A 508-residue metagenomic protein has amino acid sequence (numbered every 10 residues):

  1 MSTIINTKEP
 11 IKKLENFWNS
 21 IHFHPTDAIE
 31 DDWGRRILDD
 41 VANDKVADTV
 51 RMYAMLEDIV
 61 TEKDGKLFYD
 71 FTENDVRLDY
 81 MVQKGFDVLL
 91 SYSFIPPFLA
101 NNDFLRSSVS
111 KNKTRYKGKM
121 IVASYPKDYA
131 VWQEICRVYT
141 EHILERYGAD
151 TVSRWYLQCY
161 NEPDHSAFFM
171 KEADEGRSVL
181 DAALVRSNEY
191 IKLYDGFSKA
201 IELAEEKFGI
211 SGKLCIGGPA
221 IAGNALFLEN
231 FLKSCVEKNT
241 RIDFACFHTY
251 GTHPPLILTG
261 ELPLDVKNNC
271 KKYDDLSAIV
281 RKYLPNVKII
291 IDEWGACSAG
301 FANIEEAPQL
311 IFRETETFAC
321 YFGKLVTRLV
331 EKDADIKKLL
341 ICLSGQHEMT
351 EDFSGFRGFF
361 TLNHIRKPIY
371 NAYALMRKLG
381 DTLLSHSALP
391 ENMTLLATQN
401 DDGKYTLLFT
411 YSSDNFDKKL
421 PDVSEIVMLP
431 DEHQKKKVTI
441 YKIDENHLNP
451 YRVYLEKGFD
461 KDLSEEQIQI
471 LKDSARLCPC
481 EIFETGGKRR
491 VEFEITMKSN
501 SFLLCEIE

Functional and structural regions predicted by a protein language model:
M1-Y156, S178-A220, N224, R281-P285 (+4 more regions): Non-catalytic accessory regions flanking glycosidase/transglycosidase catalytic cores in CAZymes
T26, M55, E162, Y250 (+2 more regions): Flexible loop residues that form catalytic and substrate-binding hotspots at small-molecule/glycan-binding clefts
D58-T61, P97-V109, K113-T114, D164-M170 (+3 more regions): Short acidic/His/Gly/Ser-rich catalytic and metal-binding motifs that mark active-site loops of diverse hydrolases
H165, A173-D174, P255, H364 (+1 more regions): Short linear sequence elements within intrinsically disordered, low-complexity coil regions
A173-D181, A307: Intrinsically disordered, low-complexity Ser/Thr- and acidic-rich flexible linkers and loops, especially at boundaries
V185-R328, K332-L339: Noncatalytic carbohydrate-binding groove/subsite architecture in carbohydrate-active enzymes
P308-I311, F353-G358: Flexible glycine/proline-enriched surface loops and loop-helix/loop-strand junctions
